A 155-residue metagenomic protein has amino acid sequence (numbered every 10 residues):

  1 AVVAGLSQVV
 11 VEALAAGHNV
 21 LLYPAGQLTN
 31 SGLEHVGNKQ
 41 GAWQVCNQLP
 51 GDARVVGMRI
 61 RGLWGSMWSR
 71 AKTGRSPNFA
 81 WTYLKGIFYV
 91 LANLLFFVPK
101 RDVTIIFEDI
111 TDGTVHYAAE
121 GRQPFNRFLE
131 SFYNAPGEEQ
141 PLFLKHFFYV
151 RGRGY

Functional and structural regions predicted by a protein language model:
A1-H18: Membrane-interfacial amphipathic helices and adjacent loop/beta segments that form the lipid-substrate binding surface
V2-G5, G37-N38, P124: Soluble or luminal CAZymes and related metallo-dependent hydrolases
A4-Q8, W43, N126, E130: Generic alpha-helical structural signal
Q8-E12, Q44-N47, N134: Surface-exposed alpha-helical segments enriched in charged/polar residues
H18-N19, N30-E120, H146-R153: A cross-family acyltransferase "interaction/gating" segment
G26: Active-site metal-binding loops of divalent metal-dependent hydrolases
R122-K145: Short, cationic low-complexity segments
